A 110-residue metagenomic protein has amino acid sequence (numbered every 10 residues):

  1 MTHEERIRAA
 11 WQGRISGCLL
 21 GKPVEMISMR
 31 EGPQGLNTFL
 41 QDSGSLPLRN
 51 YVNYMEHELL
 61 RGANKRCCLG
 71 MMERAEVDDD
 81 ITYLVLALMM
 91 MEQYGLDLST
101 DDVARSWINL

Functional and structural regions predicted by a protein language model:
M1-L110: Structured, active/binding-site neighborhoods that engage oxygen-rich ligands
